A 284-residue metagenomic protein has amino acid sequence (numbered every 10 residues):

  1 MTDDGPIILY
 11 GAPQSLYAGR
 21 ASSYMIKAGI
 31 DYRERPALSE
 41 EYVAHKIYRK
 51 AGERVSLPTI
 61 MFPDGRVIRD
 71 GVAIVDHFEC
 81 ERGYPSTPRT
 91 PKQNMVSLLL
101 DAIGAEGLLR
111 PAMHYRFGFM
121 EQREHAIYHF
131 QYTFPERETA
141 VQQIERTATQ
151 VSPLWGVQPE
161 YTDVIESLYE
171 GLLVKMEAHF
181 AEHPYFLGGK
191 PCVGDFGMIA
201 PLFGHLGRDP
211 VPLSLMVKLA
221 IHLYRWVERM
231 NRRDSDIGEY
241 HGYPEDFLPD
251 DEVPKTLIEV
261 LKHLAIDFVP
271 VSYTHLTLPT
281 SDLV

Functional and structural regions predicted by a protein language model:
M1-R82, Q93-I103: N-terminal G-site of the GST-like fold
P63-L168: Internal, well-ordered alpha/beta segment that forms a basic, Gly-enriched binding/recognition surface
W155, P159-T162, L168-M176, F203-P210: Acidic/His-rich structured neighborhood in mature extracellular/periplasmic domains
A178-G188, D236: Surface-exposed helix-capping loop/turn segments at secondary-structure junctions
P184-L206: GST superfamily/GST-like fold recognition
P201-D236: Short His-centered aromatic/hydrophobic patch
D246-I258: Small-residue-rich helix-loop
T274-T280: Conserved small/polar residues in nucleotide/adenosyl-binding loops
